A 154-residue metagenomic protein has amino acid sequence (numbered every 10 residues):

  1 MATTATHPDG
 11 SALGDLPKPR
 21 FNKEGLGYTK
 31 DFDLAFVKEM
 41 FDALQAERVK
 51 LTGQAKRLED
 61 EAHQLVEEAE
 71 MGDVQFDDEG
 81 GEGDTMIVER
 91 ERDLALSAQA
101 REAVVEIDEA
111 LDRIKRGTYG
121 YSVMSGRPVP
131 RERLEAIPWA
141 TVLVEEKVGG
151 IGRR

Functional and structural regions predicted by a protein language model:
M1-R113, R153-R154: Interaction interfaces in information-processing and related assembly proteins
D112, P128-P130, I151: Short functional micro-motifs and their immediate structural scaffolds
Y119, A140: Residues immediately within or flanking Cys/His clusters that coordinate Zn2+ in small zinc-binding modules
S122-G126, L143: Short cysteine-rich clusters marking metal-coordination/redox-active sites
P130, L143-E146: Zinc-coordinating Cys/His ligand positions in small cysteine/histidine-rich zinc-finger domains
E132-I137: Short Cys/His-rich "knuckle" micro-motifs
E145-R154: Short, charged, intrinsically disordered terminal tails
